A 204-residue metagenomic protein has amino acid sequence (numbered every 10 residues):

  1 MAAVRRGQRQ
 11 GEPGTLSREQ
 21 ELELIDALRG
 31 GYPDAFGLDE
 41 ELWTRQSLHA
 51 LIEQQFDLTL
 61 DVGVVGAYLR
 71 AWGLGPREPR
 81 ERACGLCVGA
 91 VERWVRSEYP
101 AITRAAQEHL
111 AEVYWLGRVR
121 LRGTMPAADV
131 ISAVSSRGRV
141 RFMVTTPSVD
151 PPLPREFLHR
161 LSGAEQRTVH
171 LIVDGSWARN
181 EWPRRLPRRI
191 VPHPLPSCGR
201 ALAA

Functional and structural regions predicted by a protein language model:
M1-A204: Short functional hotspots at interaction and active-site rims
